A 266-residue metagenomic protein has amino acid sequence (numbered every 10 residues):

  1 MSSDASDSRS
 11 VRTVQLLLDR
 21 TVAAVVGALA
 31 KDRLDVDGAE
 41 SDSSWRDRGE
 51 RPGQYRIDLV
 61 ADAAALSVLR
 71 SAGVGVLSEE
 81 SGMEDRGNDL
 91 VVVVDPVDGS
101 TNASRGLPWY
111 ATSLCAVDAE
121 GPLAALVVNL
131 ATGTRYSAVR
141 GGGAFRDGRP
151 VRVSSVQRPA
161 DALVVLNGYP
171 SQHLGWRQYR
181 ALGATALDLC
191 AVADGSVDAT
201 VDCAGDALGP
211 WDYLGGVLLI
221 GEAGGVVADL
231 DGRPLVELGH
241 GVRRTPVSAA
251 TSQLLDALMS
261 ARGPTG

Functional and structural regions predicted by a protein language model:
M1-V97: N-terminal subdomain of lithium-sensitive/metallo-dependent phosphomonoesterases centered on the IMPase/IPPase/PAP
Y55-V60, S104-G106, P210-L214: Short, conserved micro-motifs enriched in small and acidic residues
D58, S100, N129, A138 (+3 more regions): Residue-level signal for inorganic ion chemistry
A65, L69, T112-A116, G216-I220: Buried hydrophobic packing segments
G75-E80, V94, A103, A181-G183 (+2 more regions): General beta-strand structural signal in soluble alpha/beta enzymes
N88-G141: DPxDG-like acidic metal-binding loop motif
V151-G266: An extended, acidic
